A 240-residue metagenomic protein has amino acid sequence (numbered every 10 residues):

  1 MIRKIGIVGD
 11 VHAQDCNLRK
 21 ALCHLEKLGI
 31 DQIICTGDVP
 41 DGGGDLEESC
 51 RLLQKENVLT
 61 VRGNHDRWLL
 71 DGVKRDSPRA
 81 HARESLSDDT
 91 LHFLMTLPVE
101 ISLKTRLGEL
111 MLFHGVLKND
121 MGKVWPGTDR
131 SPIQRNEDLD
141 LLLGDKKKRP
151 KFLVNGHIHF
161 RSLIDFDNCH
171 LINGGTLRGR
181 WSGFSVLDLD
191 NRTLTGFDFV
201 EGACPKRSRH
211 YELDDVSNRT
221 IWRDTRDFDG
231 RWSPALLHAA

Functional and structural regions predicted by a protein language model:
I2-H12, E109-V116, L171-G175: Active-site-proximal beta-strand elements of phosphoester/diester hydrolases
I2-T96: Core catalytic region of metal-dependent phosphoesterases/phosphodiesterases, especially metallo-beta-lactamase-like
H12-N17, D41-G44, H65-D71, K118-D120 (+2 more regions): Active-site environment of divalent metal-dependent phosphoester hydrolases
R19-K20, L46-E48, V124-W125, D165-N168 (+1 more regions): Short amphipathic alpha-helical segments
L28-G29, D89-L163, N168, A239-A240: His/acidic metal-ligating clusters that form di-metal
T60, L153, L171-N173: Conserved beta-strand scaffold positions in the cores of enzyme catalytic domains, especially in NTP/NDP-utilizing
S162-A240: Acidic, His/Gly-rich catalytic cores of divalent-metal-dependent hydrolytic chemistry
